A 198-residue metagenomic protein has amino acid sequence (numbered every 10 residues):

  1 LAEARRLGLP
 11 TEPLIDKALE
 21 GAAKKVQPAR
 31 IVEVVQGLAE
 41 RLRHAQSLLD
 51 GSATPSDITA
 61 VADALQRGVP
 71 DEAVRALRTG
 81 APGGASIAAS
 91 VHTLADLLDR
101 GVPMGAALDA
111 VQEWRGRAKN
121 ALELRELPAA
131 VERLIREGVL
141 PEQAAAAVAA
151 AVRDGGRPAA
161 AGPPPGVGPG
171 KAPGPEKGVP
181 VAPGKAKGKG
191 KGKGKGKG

Functional and structural regions predicted by a protein language model:
L1-G198: General marker for long, soluble alpha-helical cores
